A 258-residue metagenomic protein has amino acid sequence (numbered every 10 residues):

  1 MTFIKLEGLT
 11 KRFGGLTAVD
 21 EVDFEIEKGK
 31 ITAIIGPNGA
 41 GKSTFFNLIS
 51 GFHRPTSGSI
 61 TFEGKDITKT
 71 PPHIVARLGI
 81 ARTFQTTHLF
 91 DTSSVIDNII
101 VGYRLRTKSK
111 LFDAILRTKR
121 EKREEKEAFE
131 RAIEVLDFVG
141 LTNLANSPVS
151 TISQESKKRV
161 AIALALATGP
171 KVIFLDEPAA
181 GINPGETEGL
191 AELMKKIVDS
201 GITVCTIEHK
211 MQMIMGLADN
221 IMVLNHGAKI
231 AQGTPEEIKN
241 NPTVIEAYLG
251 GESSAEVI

Functional and structural regions predicted by a protein language model:
M1-I258: Glycine-rich phosphate-binding loops of nucleotide-dependent enzymes
